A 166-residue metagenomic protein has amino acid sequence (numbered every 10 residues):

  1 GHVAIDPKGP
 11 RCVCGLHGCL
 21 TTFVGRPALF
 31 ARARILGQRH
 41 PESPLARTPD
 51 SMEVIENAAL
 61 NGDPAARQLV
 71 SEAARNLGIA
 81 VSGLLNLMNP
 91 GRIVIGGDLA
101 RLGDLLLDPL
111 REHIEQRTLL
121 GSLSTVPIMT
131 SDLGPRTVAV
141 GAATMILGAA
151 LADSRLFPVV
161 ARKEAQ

Functional and structural regions predicted by a protein language model:
A4-G9, L16-Q166: ATP-binding/phosphotransfer module of carbohydrate and carboxylate kinases, centering on a glycine-rich
